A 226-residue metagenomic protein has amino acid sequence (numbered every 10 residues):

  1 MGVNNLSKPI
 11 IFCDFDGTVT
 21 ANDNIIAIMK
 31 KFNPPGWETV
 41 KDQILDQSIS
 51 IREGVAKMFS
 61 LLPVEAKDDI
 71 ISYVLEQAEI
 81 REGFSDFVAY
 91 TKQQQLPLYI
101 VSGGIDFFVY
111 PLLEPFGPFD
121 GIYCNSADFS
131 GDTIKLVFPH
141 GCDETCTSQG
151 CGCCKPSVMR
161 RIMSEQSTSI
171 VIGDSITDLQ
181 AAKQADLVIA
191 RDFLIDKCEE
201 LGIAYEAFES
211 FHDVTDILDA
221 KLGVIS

Functional and structural regions predicted by a protein language model:
G2-S60: Active-site neighborhood of HAD-like aspartate-dependent phosphohydrolases
S7-I11, F15-D16, F59-P63, D68-S72 (+1 more regions): Long, low-complexity, intrinsically disordered polar/charged segments
D14, S102-G104: Conserved phosphate-coupling serine/threonine residues in phosphotransfer and NTP-handling enzymes
V19-N22, R81, L179: Loop/helix-junction capping segments adjacent to catalytic residues or to phosphate/diphosphate-binding pockets
T20, S50, E76, T147 (+1 more regions): Catalytic cores of large soluble enzymes that bind and process phosphate-bearing ligands
G36-D42, K67-I71, P118-F119: Short, surface-exposed acidic
G54-D86, Q94-L96: Metal-dependent phosphoesterase signature
G83-P97, G104-S226: C-terminal cap/substrate-recognition subdomain and adjoining C-terminal extension of metal-dependent phosphatase-like
